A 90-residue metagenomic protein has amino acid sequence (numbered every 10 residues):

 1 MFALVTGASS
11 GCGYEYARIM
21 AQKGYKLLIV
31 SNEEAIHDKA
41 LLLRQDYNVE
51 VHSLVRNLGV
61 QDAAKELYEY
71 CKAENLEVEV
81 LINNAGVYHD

Functional and structural regions predicted by a protein language model:
F2-V5, L81-I82: Conserved hydrophobic beta-strands of the Rossmann-like cofactor-binding core in SDR/related NAD(P)H-dependent
S9-G11: Conserved glycine-rich cofactor-binding loop
M20: Aromatic pocket-lining residues of Rossmann-like dinucleotide-binding sites
K23-D38: Conserved glycine-rich Rossmann-like NAD(P)H-binding loop of the short-chain dehydrogenase/reductase
L54-E66: The beta1-alpha1 cofactor-binding region of Rossmann-like NAD(H)/NADP(H)-dependent oxidoreductases
A73-E77: Glycine-rich phosphate-binding loop signature in dinucleotide/nucleotide-binding domains
A85-D90: Conserved NAD(P)H cofactor-binding loop of Rossmann-fold oxidoreductase domains
